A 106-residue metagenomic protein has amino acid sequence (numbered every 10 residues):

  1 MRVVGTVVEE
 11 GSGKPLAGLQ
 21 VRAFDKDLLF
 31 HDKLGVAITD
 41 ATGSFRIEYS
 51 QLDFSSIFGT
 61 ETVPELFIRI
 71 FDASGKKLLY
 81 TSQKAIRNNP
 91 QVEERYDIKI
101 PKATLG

Functional and structural regions predicted by a protein language model:
M1-L105: Beta-strand-dominated extracellular/periplasmic modules and repeats in secreted or surface-exposed proteins
